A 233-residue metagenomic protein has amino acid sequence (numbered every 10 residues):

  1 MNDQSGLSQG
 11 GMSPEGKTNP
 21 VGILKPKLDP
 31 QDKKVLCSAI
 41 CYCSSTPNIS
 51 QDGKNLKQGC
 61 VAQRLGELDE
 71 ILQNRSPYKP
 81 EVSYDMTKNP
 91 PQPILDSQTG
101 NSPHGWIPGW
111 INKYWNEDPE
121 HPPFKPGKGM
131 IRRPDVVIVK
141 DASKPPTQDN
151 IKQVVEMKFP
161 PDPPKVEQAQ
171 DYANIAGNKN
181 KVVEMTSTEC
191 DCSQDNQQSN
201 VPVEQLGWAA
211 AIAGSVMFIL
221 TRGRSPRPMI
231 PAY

Functional and structural regions predicted by a protein language model:
M1-P20, P163: Long terminal accessory regions outside catalytic cores
G10, G16-N48, K57, Q63 (+3 more regions): Hydrophobic, gly/ala-rich membrane-insertion helices/peptides used by toxins and envelope proteins
Y42-N150: Active-site metal-binding core of divalent-cation-utilizing nuclease and nuclease-like domains
N74-V82, R132-D135, N178-K181, W208 (+2 more regions): Generic structural motif recognizing short loop/turn segments at the entrances and edges of beta-strands
Y114, P123-P134, K144, N150-K152 (+1 more regions): Catalytic cores of nucleic-acid endonucleases
V139, M157-P160: Short His-Asn-centered micro-motif
